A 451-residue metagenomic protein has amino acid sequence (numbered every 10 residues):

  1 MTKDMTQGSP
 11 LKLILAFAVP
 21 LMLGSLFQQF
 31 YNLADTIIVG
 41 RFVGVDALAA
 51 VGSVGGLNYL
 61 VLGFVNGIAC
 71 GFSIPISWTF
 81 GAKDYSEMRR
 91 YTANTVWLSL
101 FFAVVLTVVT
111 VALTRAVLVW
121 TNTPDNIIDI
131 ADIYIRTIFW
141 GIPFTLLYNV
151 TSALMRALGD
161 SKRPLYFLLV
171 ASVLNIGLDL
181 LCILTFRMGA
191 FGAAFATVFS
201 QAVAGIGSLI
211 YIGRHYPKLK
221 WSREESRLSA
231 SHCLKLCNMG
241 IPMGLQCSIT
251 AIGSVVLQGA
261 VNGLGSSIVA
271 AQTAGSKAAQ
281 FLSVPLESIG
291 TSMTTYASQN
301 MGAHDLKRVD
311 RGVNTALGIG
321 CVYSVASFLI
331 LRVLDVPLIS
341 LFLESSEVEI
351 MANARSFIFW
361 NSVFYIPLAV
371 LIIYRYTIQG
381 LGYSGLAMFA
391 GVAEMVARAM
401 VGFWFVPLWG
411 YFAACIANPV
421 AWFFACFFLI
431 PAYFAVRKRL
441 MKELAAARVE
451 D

Functional and structural regions predicted by a protein language model:
M1-A18, I76-G141, T185-I241, A297-F364 (+1 more regions): Short alpha-helical transmembrane segments in multi-pass integral membrane proteins
Q7, L11-F30, A34, L57 (+8 more regions): Residue-level signal for short hydrophobic patches within transmembrane helices of multi-pass membrane transporters
A16-D35, T137, Y148, A171 (+4 more regions): Transmembrane helical elements of multi-pass membrane transporters/channels
L26, F30-L48, L118-D125, L181-M188 (+6 more regions): Helix-terminus/linker motif at the lipid-water interface of multi-pass membrane proteins
L33-T36, V108, A116, V150-L154 (+7 more regions): Alpha-helical transmembrane segments of multipass membrane proteins
L48-V108, T145-P164, Q258, A271-D335 (+1 more regions): Small-residue-rich hydrophobic transmembrane alpha-helices
L60-G63, N175-L180, G205-L209, F281-V284 (+3 more regions): Hydrophobic transmembrane alpha-helices of multi-pass small-molecule transporters
A69, T137-R156, P164-S172, A193-S208 (+4 more regions): Short runs within selected transmembrane alpha-helices of multi-pass transporters and secretion channels
